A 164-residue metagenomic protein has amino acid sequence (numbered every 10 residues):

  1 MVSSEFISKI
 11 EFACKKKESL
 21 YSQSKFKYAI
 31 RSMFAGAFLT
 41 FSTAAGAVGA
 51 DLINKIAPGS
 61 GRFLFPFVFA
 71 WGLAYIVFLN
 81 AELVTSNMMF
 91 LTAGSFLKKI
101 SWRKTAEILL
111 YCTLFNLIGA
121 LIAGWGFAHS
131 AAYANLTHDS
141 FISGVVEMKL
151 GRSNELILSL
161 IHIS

Functional and structural regions predicted by a protein language model:
E11-I30, K99-I100: Cytosolic juxtamembrane amphipathic/interface segments immediately preceding and feeding into a transmembrane helix
I30-G46: The first (N-terminal) embedded transmembrane alpha-helix
R31-A35, E107-F115, G119: Alpha-helical transmembrane segments of multi-pass membrane proteins
I53-L64, R152-S153: Interfacial loop-to-helix junctions that mark the boundaries of transmembrane helices in multi-pass membrane
R62-L73: Alpha-helical transmembrane segments
N116-H138: Transmembrane alpha-helix/helix-exit interface in multi-pass inner-membrane proteins
S130-I157: Membrane-interface interhelical connector segments
I161-I163: Conserved small/polar residues in nucleotide/adenosyl-binding loops
